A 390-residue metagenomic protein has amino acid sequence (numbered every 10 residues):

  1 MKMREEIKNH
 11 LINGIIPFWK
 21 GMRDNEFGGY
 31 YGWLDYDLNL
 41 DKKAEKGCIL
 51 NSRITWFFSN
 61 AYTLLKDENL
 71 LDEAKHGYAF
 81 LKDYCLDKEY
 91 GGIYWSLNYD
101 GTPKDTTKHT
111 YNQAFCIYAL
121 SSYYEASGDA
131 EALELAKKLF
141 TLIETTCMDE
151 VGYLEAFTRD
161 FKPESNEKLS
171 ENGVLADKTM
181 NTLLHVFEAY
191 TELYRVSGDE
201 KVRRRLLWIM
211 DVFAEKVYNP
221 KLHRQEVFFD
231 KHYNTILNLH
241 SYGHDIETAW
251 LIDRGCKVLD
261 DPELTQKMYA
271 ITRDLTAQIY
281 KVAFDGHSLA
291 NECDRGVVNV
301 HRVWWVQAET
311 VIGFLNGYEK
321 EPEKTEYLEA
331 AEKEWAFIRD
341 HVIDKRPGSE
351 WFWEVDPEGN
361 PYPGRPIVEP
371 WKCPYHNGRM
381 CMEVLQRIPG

Functional and structural regions predicted by a protein language model:
M1-G390: Glycan-recognition and catalytic cores of secretory/periplasmic carbohydrate-active enzymes
